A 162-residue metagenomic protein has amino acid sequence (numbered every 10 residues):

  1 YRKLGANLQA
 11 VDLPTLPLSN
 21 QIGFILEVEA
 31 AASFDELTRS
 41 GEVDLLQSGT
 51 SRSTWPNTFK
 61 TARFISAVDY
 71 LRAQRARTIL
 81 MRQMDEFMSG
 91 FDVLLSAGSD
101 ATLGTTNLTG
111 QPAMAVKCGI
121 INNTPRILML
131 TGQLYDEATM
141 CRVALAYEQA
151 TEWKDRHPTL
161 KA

Functional and structural regions predicted by a protein language model:
Y1-F24: Gly/Ser-rich, acidic/histidine-flanked active-site/gating loops
Y1-L4, L37-G41, A76, Y147-K154: Change "in soluble alpha/beta enzymes" to "in soluble alpha/beta proteins
K3-G5, R63-F64, R156-A162: An N-terminal boundary/leader segment
N7-Q9, I25-T78, K117, I121-I127: Short helix-loop capping/hinge segments that flank enzyme active sites or metal/cofactor-binding pockets
T58, L71-R72, I79-Q83, G90-V93 (+1 more regions): Structural helix-boundary/capping segments
D100: Glycine-rich, charge-dense phosphate/pyrophosphate-binding loop(s) and the adjacent flexible "lid"/catalytic subdomain
L103-N107: Hydrophobic/aromatic ligand-binding patch that stacks against planar heteroaromatic rings of cofactors or nucleotides
